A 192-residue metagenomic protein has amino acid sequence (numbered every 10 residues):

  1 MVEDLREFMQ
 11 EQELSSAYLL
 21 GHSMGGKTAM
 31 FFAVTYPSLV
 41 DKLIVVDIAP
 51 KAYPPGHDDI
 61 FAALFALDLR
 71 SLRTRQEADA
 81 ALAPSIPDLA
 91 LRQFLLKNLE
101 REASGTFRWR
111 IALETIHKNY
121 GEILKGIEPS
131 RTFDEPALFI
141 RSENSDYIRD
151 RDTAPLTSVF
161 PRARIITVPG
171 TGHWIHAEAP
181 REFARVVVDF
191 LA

Functional and structural regions predicted by a protein language model:
M1-L20, R185-V188: Active-site loop/oxyanion-hole signature of alpha/beta-hydrolase fold enzymes
E13-S16, P37-S38, D134-E135, R162: Active-site acidic short loop of glycosyltransferases
G21, G25, A29: Gly/Ala-rich beta-loop-alpha elbow adjacent to hydrolase catalytic centers
M30-T35, L39-R73: Flexible "cap/lid" loop of the alpha/beta hydrolase fold
V40, A52, F160-A163, T171: Core-facing hydrophobic residues within beta-strands of well-ordered domains
P55, R70-I127: Conserved alpha/beta-hydrolase catalytic His-Asp/Glu region
S104-V159, R164-T167: Conserved serine/cysteine hydrolase catalytic core
R162-A192: Catalytic active-site module of serine/aspartate enzymes centered on a nucleophile-bearing elbow/loop
